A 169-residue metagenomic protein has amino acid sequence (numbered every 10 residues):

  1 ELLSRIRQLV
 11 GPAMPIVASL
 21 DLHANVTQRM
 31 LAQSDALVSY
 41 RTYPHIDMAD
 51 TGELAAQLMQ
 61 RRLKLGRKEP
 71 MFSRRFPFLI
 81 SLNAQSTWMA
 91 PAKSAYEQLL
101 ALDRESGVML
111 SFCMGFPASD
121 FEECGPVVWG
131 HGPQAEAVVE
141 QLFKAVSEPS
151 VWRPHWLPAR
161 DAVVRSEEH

Functional and structural regions predicted by a protein language model:
E1-L65: Active-site histidine-anchored catalytic micro-motif
L20, V38-T42, R75-I80, G132: Short, structured patches in soluble enzyme cores that scaffold and shape functional sites
S34-V38, R74-F78, F121-P126: Short acidic (Asp/Glu) and glycine-rich catalytic loops that position anionic groups and cofactors
Y43-T51, N83-P91, D120, H131-V138: Catalytic cores of large soluble enzymes that bind and process phosphate-bearing ligands
G52-A56, Q60-R104: Conserved anion/nucleotide-ligand pocket segment
A92-D161: C-terminal accessory domains and tails appended to enzymatic cores
R165: Extended redox/cofactor-interaction regions of prokaryotic respiratory oxidoreductases
E168-H169: Conserved small/polar residues in nucleotide/adenosyl-binding loops
